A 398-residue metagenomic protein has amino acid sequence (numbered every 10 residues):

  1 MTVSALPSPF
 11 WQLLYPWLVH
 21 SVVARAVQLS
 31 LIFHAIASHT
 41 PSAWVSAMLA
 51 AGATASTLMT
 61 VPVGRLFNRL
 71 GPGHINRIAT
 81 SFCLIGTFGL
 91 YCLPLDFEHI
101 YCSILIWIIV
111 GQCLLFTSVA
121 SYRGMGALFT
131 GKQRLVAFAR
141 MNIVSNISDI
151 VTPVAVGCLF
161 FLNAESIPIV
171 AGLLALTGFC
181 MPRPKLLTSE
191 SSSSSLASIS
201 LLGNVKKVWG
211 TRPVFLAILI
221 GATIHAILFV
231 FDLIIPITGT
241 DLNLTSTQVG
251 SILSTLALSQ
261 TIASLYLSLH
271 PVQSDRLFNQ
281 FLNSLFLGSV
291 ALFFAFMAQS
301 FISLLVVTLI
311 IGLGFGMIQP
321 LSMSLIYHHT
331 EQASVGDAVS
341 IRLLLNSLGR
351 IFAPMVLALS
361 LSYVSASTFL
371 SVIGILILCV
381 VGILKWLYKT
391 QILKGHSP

Functional and structural regions predicted by a protein language model:
M1-P7, L186-A217: Juxtamembrane intracellular "pre-TM" segments in multi-pass secondary transporters
T2-T54, P213-L242, S246-I252: Helix-loop boundary and gating motifs at the non-cytosolic
L31, F116-F129, M317-T330: Intracellular juxtamembrane helix-capping segments at the cytosolic ends of symmetry-related transmembrane helices
M59-P72, A263-R276: Helix-to-loop junctions at the C-terminal end of transmembrane segments in multipass secondary transporters
F82-F97, L287-Q299: C-terminal ends and interior cores of transmembrane alpha-helices in multi-pass membrane transporters/permeases
I108-S145: Cytoplasmic helix-loop-helix junction between adjacent transmembrane helices in 12-TM secondary transporters
L277-S322: C-terminal transmembrane helical hairpin of 12-TM major facilitator-type secondary transporters
A333-Y363: A late C-terminal transmembrane helix in Major Facilitator Superfamily
